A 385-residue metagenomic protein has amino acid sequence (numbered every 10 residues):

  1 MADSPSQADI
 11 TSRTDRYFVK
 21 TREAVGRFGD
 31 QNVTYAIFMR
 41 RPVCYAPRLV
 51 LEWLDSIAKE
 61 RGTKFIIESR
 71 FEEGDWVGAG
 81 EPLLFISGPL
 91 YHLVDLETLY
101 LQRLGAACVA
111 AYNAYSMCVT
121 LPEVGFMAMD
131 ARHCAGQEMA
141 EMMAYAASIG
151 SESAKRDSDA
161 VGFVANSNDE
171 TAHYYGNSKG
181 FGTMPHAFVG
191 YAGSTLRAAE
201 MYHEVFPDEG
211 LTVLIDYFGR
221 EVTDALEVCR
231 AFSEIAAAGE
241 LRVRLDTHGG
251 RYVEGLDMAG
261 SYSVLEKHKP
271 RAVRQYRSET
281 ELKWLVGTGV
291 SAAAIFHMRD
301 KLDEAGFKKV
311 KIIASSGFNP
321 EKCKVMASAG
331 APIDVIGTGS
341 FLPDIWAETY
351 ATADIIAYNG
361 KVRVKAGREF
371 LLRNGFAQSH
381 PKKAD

Functional and structural regions predicted by a protein language model:
M1-R27, T34, V43-S56, S116-S158 (+4 more regions): Proteins with a high burden of low-complexity, intrinsically disordered sequence enriched in S/T/G/P/A and R, requiring
M1-V19, R27-G29, Y45-A46, I57-E60 (+2 more regions): Gly/Ser/Thr/Ala-enriched C-terminal appendages of enzymes
M1-V94, T98-A107, A111: Flexible, solvent-exposed loop/hinge segments and secondary-structure transition points
N32, N113, N166-N168, N177 (+3 more regions): Detector for Asparagine
F65, G239-L241, K308-I312: Residue-level recognition of the N-termini of beta-strands and the immediately preceding loop/turn
D75-V77, L84-K301, A305, V325 (+1 more regions): Buried, small/hydrophobic-residue-enriched core segments of structured protein domains
